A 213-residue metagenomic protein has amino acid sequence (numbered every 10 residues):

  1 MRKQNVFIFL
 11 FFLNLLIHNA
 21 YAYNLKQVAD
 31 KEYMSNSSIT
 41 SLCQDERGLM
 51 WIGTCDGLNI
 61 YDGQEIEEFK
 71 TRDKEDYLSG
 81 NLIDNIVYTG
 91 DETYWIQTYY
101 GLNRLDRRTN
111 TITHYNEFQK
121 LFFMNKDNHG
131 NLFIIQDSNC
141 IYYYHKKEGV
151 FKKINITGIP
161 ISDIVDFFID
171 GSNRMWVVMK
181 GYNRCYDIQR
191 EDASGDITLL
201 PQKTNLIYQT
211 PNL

Functional and structural regions predicted by a protein language model:
M1-L213: Carboxylate-rich, polar loop motifs that coordinate divalent cations or form catalytic acidic clusters
